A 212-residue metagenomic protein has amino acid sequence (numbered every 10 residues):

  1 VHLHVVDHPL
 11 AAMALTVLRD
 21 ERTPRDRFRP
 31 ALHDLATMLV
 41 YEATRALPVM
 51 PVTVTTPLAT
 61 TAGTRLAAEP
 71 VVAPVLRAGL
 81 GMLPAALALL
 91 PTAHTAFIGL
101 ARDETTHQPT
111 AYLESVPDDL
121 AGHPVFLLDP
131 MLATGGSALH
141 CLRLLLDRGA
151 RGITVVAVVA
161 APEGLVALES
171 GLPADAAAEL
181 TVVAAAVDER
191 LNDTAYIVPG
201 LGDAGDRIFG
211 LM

Functional and structural regions predicted by a protein language model:
V1-M212: PRPP-associated nucleotide enzymes
